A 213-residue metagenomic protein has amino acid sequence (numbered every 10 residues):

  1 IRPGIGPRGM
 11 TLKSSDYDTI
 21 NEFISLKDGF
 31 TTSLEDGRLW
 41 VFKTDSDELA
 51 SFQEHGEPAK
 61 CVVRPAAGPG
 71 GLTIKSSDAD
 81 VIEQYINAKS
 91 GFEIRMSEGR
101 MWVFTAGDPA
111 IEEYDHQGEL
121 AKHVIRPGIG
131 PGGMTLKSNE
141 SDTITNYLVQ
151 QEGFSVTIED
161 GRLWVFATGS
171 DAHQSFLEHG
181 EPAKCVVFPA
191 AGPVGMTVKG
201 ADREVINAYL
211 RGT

Functional and structural regions predicted by a protein language model:
I1-T213: Intrinsically disordered, low-complexity linkers and terminal regions that flank or interleave Cys/His-based
